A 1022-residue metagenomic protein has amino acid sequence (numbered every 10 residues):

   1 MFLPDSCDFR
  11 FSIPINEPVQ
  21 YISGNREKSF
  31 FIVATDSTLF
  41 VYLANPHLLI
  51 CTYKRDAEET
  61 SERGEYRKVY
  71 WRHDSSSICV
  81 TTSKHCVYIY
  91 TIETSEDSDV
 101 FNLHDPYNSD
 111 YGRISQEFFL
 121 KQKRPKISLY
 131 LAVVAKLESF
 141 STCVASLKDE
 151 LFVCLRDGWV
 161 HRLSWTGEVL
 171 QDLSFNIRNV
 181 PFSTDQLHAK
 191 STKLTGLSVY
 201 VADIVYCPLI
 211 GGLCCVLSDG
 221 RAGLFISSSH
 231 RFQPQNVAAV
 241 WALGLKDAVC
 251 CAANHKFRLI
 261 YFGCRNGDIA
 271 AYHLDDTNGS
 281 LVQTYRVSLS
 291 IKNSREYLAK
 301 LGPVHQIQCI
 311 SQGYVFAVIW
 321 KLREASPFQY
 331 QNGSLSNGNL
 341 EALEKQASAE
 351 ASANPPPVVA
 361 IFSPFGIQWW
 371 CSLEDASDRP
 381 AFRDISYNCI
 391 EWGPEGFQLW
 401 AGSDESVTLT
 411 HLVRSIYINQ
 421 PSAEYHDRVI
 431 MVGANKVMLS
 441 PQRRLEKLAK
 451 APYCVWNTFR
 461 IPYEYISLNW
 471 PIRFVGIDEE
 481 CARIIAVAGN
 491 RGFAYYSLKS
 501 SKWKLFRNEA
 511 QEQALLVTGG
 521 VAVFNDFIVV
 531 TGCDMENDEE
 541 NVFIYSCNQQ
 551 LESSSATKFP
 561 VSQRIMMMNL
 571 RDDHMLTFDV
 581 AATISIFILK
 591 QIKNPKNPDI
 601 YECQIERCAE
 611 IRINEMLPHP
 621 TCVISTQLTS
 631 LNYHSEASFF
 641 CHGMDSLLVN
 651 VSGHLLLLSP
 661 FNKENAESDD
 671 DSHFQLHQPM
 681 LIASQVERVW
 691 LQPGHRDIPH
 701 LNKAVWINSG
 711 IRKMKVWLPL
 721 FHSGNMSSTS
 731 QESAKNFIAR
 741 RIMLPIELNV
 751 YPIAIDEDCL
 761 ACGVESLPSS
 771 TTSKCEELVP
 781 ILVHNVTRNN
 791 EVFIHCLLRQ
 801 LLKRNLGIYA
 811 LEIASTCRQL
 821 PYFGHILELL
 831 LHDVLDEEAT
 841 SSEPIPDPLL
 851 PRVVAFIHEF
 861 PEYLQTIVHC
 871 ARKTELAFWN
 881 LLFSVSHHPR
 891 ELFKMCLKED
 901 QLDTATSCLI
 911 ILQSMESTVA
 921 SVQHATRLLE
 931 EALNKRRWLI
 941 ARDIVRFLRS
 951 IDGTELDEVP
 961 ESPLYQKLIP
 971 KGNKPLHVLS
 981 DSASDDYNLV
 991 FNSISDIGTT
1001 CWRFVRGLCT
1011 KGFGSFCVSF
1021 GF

Functional and structural regions predicted by a protein language model:
M1-E480, A486, N490-M644, V651-H700 (+4 more regions): WD40-like beta-propeller blades
L245, Q420-S422, K447-P452, Y465-I472 (+4 more regions): Alpha-helical solenoid scaffolds
